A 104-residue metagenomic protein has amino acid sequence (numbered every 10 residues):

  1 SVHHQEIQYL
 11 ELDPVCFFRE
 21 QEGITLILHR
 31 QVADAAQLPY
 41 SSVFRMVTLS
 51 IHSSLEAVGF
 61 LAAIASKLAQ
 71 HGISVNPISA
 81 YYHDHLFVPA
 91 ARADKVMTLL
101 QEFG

Functional and structural regions predicted by a protein language model:
S1-S66, Q101: Regulatory modules associated with amino-acid/nitrogen control
D13, G72-P77: A short linear hydrophobic-aromatic micro-motif
R30-A33, P89-D94: Helix N-cap motif at beta-to-alpha junctions
S66, Q70, A91-D94, T98: Replace "anionic and nucleotidyl ligands
H71, F103: Conserved dinucleotide-binding and phosphotransfer motif residues
S79-H83, R92: Structural preference for solvent-exposed beta-strand-turn elements and adjacent flexible terminal/loop segments within
H85-F87: Beta-rich nucleic-acid/ligand-interaction surfaces
